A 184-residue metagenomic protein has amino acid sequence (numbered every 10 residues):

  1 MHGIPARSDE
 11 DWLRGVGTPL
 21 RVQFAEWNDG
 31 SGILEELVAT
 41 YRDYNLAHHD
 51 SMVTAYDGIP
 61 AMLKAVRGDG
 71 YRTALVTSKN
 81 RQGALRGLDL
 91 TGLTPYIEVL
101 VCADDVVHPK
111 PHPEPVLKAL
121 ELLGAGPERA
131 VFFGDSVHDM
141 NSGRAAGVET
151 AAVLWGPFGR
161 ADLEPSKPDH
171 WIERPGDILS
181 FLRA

Functional and structural regions predicted by a protein language model:
M1-P60, K64-D69, Q82: N-terminal helical cap/lid subdomain that shapes the substrate entry/recognition surface in HAD-like hydrolases
D9-E10, K64-R67, N80-R81, L85-A184: Asp-based, Mg2+/Mn2+-dependent phosphohydrolase catalytic module
Y41, N45, Y56, T73 (+3 more regions): Broad hydrophobic/π-residue packing in well-ordered secondary structure
R72-A74, E149: Proline-centered loop/turn at the N-terminus of a beta-strand
